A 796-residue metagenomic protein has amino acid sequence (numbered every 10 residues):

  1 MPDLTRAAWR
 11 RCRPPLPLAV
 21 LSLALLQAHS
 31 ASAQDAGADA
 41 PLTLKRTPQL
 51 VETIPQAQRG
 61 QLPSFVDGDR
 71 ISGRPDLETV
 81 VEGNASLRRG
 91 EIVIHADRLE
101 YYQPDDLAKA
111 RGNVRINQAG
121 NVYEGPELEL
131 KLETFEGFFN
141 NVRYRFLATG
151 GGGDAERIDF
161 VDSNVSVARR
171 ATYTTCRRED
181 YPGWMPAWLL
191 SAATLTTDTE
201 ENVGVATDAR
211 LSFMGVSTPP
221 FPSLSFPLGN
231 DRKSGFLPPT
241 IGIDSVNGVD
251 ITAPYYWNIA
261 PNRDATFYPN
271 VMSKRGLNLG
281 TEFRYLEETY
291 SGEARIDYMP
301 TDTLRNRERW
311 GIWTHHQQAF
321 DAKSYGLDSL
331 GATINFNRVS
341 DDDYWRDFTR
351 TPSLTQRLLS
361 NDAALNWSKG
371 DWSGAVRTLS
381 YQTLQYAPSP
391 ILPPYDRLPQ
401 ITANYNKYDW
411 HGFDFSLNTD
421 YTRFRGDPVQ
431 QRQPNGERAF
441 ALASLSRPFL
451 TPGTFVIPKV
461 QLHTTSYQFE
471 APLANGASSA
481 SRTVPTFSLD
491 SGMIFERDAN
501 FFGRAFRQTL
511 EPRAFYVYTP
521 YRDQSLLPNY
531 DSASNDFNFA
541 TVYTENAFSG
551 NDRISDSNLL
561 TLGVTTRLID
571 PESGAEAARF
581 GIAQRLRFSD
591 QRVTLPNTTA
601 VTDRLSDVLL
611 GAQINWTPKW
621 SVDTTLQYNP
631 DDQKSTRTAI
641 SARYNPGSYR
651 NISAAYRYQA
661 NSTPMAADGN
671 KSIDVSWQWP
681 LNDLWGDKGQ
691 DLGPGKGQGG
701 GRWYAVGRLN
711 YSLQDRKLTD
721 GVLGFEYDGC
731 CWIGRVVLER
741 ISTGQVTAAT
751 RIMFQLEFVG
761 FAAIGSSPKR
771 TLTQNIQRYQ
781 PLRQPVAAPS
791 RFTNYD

Functional and structural regions predicted by a protein language model:
M1-D3, G73, F792-D796: Short, intrinsically disordered, low-complexity terminal/loop segments
M1-T5, A31-D35: N-terminal acidic, proline/glycine-rich, low-complexity intrinsically disordered segments
P2-L18: Bacterial N-terminal signal peptides that target proteins for export
L4, G37-T43, G242, T252 (+1 more regions): Extracellular and secretory-pathway beta-repeat/beta-biased strand scaffolds
P15-Q27: Bacterial N-terminal signal peptides
A28, I116, T240-I241: An N-terminal domain-start capping segment
A33-R170, L189-D208, F267, D420: N-terminal amphipathic/hydrophobic interface segments
N121-N140, Y144-V167, A171-L190, T196-D796: Outer-membrane beta-barrel proteins and related beta-barrel translocases across Gram-negative bacteria
